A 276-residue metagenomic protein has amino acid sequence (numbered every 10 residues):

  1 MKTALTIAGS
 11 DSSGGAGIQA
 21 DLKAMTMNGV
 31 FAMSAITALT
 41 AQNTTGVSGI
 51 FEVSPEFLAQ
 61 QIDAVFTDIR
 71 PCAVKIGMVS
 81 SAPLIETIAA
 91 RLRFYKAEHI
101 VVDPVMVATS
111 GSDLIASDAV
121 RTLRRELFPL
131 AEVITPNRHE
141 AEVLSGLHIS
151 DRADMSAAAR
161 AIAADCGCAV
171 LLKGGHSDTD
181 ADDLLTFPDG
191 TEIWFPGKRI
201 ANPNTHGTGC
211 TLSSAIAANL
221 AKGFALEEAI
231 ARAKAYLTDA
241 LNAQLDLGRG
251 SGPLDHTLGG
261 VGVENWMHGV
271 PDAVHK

Functional and structural regions predicted by a protein language model:
K2-T6, I18, M25-S110: Conserved N-terminal subdomain of the carbohydrate kinase-like
I7-S13, E192-H206: Short pre-catalytic strand/loop immediately N-terminal to key active-site residues, enriched for Gly-Thr
N28-M33, I193, N219-A233: Phosphate-handling active-site elements
G49, E227-K276: Charged C-terminal helix
E86-K96, C168, D182, P188-T191 (+1 more regions): Nucleotide and nucleotide-moiety/phosphate-recognizing core
S117-E192: Conserved phosphate/ATP/ADP-binding segment of small-molecule kinases
E142-V143, N202-L226: Short, small-residue alpha-helix embedded
